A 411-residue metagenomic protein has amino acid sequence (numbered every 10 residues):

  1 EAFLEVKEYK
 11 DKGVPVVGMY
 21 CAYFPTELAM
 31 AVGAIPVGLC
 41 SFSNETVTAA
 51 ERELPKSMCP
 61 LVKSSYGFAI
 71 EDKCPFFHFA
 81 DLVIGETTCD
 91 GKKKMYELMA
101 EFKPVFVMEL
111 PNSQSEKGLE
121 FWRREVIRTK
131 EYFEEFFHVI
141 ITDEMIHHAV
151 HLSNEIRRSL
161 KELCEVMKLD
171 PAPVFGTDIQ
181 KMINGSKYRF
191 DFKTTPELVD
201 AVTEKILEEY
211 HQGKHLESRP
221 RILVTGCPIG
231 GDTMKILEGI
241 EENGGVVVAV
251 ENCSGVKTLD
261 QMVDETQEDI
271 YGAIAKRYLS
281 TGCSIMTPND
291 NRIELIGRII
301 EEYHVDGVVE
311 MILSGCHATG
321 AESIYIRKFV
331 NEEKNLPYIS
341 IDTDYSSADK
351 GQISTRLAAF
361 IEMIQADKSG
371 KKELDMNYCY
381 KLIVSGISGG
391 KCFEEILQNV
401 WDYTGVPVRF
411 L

Functional and structural regions predicted by a protein language model:
E1-P15, I127, E131-V247, E251-L259 (+2 more regions): A charged, amphipathic alpha-helical module
D11, Y23, L28-F42, A49-A50 (+3 more regions): Redox- and metal-dependent alpha/beta enzyme cores, enriched for Fe-S-associated oxidoreductases and cofactor-handling
V16-I70, M95-Y96: An N-terminal, globular interaction/scaffold subdomain
Y66-E135: Acidic/His-rich segments in extracytoplasmic proteins that coordinate ligands and/or metal ions
A69, T287-H304, E322-Y325: A short, acidic, amphipathic alpha-helical segment used as a generic capping/interface helix at domain edges
F79-T87, D306-S314, S385: Acidic beta-strand-to-loop metal/phosphate-binding motif
K94, C316-E322: Glycine/threonine-rich flexible loop motifs
I324-C379, I383, C392, Y403: Peripheral docking tails and interdomain loops at the edges of cofactor- or intermediate-handling domains
